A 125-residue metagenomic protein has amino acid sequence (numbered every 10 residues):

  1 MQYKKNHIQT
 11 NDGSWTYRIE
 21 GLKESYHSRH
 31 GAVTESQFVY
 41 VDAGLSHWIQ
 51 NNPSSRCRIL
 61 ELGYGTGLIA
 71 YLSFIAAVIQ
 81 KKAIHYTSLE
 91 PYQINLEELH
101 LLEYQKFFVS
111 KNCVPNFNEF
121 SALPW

Functional and structural regions predicted by a protein language model:
M1-L62, T66-A76: Class I S-adenosylmethionine
K4-K5, K23, K81-K82, K106 (+1 more regions): Context-gated lysine
Y40, Y64, L89, F117-F120: Aromatic-residue hotspot detector
A76-Q80, E103: Active-site catalytic pocket residues across diverse enzymes, especially alpha/beta-hydrolases
A83-T87: Short beta-strand element of Class I
Y92: Conserved SAM/SAH-binding beta-strand->alpha-helix loop
N95: Conserved short alpha-helix immediately C-terminal to the canonical SAM/SAH-binding motif I of Rossmann-like
H100-W125: S-adenosyl-L-methionine
